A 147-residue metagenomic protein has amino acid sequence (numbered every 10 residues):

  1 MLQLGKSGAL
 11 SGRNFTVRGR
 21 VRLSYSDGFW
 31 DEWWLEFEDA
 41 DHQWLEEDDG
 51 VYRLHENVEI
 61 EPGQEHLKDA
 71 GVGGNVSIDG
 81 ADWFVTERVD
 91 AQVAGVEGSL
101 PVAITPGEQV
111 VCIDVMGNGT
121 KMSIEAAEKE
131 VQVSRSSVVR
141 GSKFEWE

Functional and structural regions predicted by a protein language model:
M1-E147: Mixed-charge, low-complexity intrinsically disordered regions
